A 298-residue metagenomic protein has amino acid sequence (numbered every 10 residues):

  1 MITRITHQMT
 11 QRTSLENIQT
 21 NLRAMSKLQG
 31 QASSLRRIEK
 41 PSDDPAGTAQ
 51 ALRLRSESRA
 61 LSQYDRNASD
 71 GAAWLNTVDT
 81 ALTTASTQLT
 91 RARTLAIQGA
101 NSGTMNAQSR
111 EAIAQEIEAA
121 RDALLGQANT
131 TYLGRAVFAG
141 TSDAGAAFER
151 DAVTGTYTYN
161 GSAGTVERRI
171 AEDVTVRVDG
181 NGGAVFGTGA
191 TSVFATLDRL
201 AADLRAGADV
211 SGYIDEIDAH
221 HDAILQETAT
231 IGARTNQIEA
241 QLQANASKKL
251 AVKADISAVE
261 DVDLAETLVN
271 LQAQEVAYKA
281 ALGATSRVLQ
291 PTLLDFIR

Functional and structural regions predicted by a protein language model:
M1-D143, A202-R298: Amphipathic alpha-helical polymerization modules
A146-A206: Cysteine-poor, low-complexity segments in flexible/peripheral regions
